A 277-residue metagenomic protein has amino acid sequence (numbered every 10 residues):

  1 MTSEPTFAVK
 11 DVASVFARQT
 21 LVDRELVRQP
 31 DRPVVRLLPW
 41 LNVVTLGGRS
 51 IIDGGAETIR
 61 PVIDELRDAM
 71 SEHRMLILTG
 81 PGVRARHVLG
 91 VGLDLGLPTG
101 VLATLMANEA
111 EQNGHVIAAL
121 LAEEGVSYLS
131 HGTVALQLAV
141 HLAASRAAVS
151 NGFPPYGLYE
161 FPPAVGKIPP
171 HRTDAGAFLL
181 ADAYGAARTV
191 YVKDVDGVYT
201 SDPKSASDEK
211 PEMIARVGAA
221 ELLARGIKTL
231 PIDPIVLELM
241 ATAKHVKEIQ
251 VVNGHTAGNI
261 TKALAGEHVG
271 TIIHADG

Functional and structural regions predicted by a protein language model:
T2-G277: C-terminal catalytic "cap/lid" subdomain
